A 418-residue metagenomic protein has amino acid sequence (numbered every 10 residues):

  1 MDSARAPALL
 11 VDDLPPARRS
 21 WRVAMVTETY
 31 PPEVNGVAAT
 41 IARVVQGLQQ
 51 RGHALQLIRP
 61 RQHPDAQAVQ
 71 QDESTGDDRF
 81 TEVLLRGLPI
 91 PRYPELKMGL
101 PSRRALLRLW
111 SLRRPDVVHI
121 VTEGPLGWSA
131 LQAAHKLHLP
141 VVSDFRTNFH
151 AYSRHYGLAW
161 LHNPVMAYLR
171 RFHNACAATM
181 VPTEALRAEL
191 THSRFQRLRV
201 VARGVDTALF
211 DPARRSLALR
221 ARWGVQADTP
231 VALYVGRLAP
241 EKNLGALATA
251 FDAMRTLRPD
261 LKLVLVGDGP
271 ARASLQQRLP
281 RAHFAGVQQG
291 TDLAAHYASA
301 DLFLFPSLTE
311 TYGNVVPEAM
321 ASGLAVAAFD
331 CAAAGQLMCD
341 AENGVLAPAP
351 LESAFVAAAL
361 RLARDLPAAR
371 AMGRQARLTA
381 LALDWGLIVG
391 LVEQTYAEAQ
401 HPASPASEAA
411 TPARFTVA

Functional and structural regions predicted by a protein language model:
M1-R86, W385, R414-A418: N-terminal subdomain of nucleotide-sugar transferases
D2, R59, V83-R86, M166-R215 (+1 more regions): Donor nucleotide-sugar binding/catalytic pocket of nucleotide-sugar-dependent glycosyltransferases
W110, H173, V287-Q288, A295-A300 (+1 more regions): Short alpha-helical donor nucleotide-sugar binding micro-motif in glycosyltransferases
D211-V225: A short helix/loop element that forms part of the nucleotide-sugar donor recognition site in Leloir-type
V225-D252: Conserved donor-binding/catalytic core segment of Leloir-type glycosyltransferases
Q289, L308: Aromatic "clamp/platform" in nucleotide-sugar-dependent glycosyltransferases that forms part of the donor/acceptor
A325-A328, M338: Short hydrophobic beta-strand element within catalytic cores of glycosyltransferases and related nucleotide-activated
C339-A341, V345-E352, R361-L366, L381: Conserved acidic donor-binding segment of nucleotide-sugar-dependent glycosyltransferases
